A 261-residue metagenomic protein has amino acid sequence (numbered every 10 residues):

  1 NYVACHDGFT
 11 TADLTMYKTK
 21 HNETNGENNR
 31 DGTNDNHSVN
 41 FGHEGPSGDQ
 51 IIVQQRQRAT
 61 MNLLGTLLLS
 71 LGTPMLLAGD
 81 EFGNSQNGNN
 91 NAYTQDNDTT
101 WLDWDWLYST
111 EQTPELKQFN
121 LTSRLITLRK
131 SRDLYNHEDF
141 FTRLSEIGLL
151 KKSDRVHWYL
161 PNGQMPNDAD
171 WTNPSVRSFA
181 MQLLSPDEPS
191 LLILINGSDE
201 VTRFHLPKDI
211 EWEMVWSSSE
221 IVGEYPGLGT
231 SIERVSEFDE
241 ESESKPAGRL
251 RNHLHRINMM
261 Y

Functional and structural regions predicted by a protein language model:
N1-I52: Alpha-amylase-like alpha-glycosidases and glucanotransferases acting on alpha-linked glucans and related
I52-Q57, M61, T66-F82, Q86-Y261: Carbohydrate-interacting/catalytic domains
